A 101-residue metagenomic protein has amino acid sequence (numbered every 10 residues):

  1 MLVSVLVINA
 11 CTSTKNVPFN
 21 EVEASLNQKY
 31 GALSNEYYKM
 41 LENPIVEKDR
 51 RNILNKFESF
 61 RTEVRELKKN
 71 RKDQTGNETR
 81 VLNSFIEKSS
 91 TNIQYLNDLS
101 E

Functional and structural regions predicted by a protein language model:
M1-S13: Sec-dependent bacterial lipoprotein signal peptides
C11-L54: Immediate post-signal-peptide N-terminus of mature secreted/exported proteins
K48-E101: Intrinsically disordered, glycine/charged-rich N-terminal periplasmic/extracytoplasmic linker segments that lie
